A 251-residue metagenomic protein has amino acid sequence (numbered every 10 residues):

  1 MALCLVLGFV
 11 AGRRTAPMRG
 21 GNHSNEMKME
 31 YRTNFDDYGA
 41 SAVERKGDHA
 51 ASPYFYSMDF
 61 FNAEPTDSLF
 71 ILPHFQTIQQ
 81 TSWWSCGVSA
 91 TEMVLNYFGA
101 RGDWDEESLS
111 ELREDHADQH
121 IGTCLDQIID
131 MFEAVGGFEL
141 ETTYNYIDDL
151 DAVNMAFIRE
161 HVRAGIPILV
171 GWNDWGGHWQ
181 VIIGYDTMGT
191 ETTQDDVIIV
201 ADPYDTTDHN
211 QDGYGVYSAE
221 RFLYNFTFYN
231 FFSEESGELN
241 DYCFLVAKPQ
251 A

Functional and structural regions predicted by a protein language model:
M1-A2: N-terminal Sec-pathway targeting helices
L7-E26: Sec-dependent signal peptide cleavage junction
M18, R32, Y38-G39, A50 (+2 more regions): Noncatalytic regulatory segments and standalone regulatory/sensor domains
G21-Q76: N-terminal low-complexity, Pro/Thr/Ser-rich intrinsically disordered segments that act as propeptides or flexible
Y56, F61-A117: Active-site nucleophile-adjacent alpha helix/oxyanion-hole segment immediately C-terminal to the catalytic cysteine
T77-S89, Q119-D126, D149-A152, G176: Soluble non-cytosolic domains of exported or imported proteins
M93-R101, D115, M131-V135, E160-A164 (+2 more regions): Structured segments of extracytoplasmic/periplasmic soluble domains in secreted or envelope-associated proteins
I147-D202: Active-site-adjacent substructure of cysteine-protease-like catalytic cores
